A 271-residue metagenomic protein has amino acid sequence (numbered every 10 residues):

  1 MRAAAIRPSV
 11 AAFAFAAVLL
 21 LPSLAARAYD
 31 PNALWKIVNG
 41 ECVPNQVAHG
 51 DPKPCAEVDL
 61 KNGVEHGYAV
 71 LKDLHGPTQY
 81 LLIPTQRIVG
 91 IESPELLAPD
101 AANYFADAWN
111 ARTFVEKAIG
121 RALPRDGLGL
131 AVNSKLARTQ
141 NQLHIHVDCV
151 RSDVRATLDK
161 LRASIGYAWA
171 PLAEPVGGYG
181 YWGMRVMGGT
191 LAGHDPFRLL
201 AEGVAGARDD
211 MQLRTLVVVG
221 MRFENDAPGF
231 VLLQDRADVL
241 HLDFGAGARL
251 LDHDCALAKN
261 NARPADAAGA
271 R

Functional and structural regions predicted by a protein language model:
M1-I6: N-terminal secretory signal peptides that target proteins for export/translocation
A11-P22: Bacterial N-terminal signal peptides
R27-R271: HIT superfamily nucleotide-processing domains
